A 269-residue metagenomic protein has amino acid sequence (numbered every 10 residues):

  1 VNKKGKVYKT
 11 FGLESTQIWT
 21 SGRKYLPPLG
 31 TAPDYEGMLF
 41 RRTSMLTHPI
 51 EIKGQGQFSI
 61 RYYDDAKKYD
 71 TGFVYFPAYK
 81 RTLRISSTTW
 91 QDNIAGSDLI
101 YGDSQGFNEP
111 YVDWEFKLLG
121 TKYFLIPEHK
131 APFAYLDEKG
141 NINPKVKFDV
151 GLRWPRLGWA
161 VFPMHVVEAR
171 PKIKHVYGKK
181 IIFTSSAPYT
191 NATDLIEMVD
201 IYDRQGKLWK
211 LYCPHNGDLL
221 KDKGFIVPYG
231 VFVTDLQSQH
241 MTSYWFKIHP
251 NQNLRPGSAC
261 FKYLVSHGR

Functional and structural regions predicted by a protein language model:
V1-D70, F76: Solvent-exposed N-terminal domain segments of exported/luminal and surface proteins
K6-T31, A131-L157, D203-C213: Generic detector of solvent-exposed, compositionally biased contiguous segments
M45-D65, Y69-Y111, D149-A259: Gly/Pro-enriched, hydrophobic low-complexity segments that function as extracytoplasmic propeptides/linkers
E115-K179, V265-G268: Mature hydrolase/peptidase catalytic cores and their serpin-fold inhibitory cores, especially in secreted
L254, G268-R269: Short basic-hydrophobic amphipathic alpha-helical segments used for membrane targeting/insertion and secretion signals
